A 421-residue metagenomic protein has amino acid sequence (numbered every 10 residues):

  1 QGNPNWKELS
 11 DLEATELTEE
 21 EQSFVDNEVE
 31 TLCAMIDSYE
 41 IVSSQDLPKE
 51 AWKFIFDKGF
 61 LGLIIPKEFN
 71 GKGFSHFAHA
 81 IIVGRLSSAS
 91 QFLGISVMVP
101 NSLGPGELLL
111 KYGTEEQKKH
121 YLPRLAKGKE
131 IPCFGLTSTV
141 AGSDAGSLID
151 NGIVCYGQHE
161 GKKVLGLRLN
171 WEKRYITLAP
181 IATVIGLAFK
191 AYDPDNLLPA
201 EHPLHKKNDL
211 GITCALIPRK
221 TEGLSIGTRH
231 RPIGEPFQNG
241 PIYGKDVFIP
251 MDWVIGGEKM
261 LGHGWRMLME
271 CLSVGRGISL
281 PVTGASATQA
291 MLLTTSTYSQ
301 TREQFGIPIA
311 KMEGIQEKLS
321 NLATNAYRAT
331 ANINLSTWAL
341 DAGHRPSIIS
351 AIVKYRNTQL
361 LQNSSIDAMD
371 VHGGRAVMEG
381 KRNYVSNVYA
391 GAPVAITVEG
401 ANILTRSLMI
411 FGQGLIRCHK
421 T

Functional and structural regions predicted by a protein language model:
Q1-P100, G113-I131, S143, H159-K163: Amphipathic, small/basic residue-rich leader segments at the start of a protein or domain
W52-K53, A78-I81, V99-G106, A310-Q316 (+2 more regions): Short, conserved phosphate-binding/catalytic loop or strand-edge motifs used in phosphoryl-/nucleotidyl-transfer
F77, L86, S90-L109, A126-A145 (+2 more regions): FAD-binding core of FAD-dependent oxidoreductases, characterized by glycine-rich FAD pyrophosphate-binding loops
K162-S225: A short core secondary-structure module
G227, P241-R276, L292-A310, N334: A glycine-rich, basic-preceded beta-loop-alpha segment at the flavin cofactor/substrate interface of flavin-utilizing
G264, A376-T421: Glycine-rich phosphate/cofactor-binding loops in nucleotide/flavin-utilizing enzymes
G275-G343, L360, G400: Extended amphipathic alpha-helical segments enriched in small hydrophobics
A326-T358, Q362-V377: C-terminal helix-coil-helix/basic helical segment that borders enzyme active sites and/or dimer interfaces and provides
